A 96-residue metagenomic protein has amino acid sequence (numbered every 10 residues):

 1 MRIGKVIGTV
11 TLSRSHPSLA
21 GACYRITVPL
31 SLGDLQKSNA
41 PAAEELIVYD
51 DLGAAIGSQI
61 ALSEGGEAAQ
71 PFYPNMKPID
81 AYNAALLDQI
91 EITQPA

Functional and structural regions predicted by a protein language model:
M1-K5, K77-D80: Short coil-to-beta-strand transition motifs
L19-T27: Short aromatic-glycine-enriched beta-strand elements
S38-L46: Short, structured beta-strand/loop micro-motifs enriched in basic residues and often containing a Trp
A61-A96: C-terminal structural segments of small proteins and small subunits
